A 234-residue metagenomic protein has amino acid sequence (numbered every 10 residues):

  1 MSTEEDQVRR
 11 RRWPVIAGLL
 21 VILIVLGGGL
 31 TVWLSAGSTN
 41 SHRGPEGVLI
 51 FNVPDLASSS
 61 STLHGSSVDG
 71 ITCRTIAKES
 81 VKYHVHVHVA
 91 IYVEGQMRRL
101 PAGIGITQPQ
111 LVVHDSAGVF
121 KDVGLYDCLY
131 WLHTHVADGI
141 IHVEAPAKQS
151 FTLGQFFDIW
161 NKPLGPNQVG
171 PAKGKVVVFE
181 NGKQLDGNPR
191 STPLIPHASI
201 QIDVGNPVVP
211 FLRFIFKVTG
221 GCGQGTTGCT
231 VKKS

Functional and structural regions predicted by a protein language model:
M1-W13: Terminal targeting segments of Actinobacterial cell-envelope proteins
T3, V15-S234: Ubiquitin-like/PB1-type beta-grasp interaction modules and other compact soluble beta-rich domains
